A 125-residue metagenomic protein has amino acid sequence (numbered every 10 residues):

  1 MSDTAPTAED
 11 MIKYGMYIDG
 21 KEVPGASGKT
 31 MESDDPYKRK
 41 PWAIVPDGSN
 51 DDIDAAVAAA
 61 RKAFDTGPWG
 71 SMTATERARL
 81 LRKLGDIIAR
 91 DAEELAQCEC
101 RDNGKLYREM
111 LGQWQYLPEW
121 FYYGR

Functional and structural regions predicted by a protein language model:
M1-V45, R79-K83, G112-Q115: Terminal low-complexity tails and localization/encapsulation signals of metabolic enzymes
W42-R125: Glycine-rich loop-to-alpha-helix module at the N-terminal edge of alpha/beta enzyme cores
